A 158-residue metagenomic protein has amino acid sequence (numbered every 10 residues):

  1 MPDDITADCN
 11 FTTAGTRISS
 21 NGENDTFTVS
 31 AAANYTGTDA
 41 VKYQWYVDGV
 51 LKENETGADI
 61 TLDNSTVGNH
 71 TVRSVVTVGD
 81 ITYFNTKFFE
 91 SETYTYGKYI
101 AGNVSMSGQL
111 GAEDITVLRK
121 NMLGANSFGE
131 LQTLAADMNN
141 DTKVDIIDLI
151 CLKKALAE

Functional and structural regions predicted by a protein language model:
M1-D8: Proline/serine/threonine-rich low-complexity linkers at boundaries of modular beta-sandwich domains
G15-D25: Short, solvent-exposed loop/linker segments at the N-terminal edge of repeated beta-sheet extracellular domains
N24-A33: A short beta-strand segment in extracellular, disulfide-stabilized domains
N34-Q44: Solvent-exposed loop segments of extracellular immunoglobulin-like
Y46-N64: Surface-exposed, flexible coil segments in extracellular/virion-facing regions
V78-N85: Short, solvent-exposed loop/turn segments at the edges of extracellular beta-sandwich modules
Y96-E158: Cellulosome-associated attachment modules in secreted, modular CAZymes
